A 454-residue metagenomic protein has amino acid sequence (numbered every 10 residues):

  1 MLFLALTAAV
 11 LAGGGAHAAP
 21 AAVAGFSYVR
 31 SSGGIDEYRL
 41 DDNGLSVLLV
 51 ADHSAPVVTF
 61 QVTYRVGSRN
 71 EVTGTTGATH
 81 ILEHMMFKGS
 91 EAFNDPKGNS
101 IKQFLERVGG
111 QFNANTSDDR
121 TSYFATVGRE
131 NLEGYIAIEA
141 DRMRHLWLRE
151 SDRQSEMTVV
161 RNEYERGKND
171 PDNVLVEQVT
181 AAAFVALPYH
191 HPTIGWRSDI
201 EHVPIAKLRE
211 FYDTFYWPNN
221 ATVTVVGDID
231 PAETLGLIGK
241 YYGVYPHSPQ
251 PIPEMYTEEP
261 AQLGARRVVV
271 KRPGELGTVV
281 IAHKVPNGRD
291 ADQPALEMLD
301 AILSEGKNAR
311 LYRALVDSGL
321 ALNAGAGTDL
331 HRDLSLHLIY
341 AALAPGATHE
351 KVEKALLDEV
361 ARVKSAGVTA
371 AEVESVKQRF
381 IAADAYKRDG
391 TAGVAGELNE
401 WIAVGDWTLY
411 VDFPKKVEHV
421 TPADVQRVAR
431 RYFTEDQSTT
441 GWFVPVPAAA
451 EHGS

Functional and structural regions predicted by a protein language model:
M1-A12: Bacterial N-terminal signal peptides
F3, A19, N99-P251, V269 (+2 more regions): Charge-rich, well-structured scaffold segments of protease-associated domains
A16-S100, F124-V127, A137-E139, R209-A314 (+4 more regions): His/Glu-rich zincin catalytic helix
